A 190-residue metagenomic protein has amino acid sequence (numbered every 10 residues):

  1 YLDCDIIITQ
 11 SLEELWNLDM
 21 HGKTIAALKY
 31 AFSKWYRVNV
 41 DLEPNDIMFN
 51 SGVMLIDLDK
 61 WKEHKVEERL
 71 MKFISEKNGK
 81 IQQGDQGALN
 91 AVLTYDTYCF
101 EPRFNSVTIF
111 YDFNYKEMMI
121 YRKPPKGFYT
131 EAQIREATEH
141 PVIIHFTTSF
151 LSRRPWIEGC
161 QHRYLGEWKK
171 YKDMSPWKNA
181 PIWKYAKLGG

Functional and structural regions predicted by a protein language model:
Y1-S33, M48, M54-I56, H64: GT-A fold catalytic core of metal-dependent nucleotide-sugar glycosyltransferases, centered on the diacidic
I6, K29, K34-Y36, V40-L42 (+5 more regions): Mixed-charge, polar/low-complexity N-terminal
L12-E13, V38, F110-Y111: A short acidic (Asp/Glu
W16-L18, L42, L70: Alpha-helix termini
M20, Y30-N50, V92-Y98, F150-R153: Generic structural signal for short, solvent-exposed loop/turn connectors between secondary structure elements
K23-N45, E158-K170, M174-W177: A short, conserved beta-to-alpha structural element at the edge of catalytic cores that scaffolds binding
S51, L58-G190: A glycosyltransferase accessory/donor-loop signature
